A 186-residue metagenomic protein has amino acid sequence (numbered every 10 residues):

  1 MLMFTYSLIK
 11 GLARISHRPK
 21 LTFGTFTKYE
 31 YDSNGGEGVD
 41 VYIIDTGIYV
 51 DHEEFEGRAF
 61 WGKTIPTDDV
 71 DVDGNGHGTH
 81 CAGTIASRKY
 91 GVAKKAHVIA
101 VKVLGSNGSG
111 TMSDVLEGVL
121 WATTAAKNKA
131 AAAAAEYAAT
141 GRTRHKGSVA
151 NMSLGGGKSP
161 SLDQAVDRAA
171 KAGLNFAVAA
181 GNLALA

Functional and structural regions predicted by a protein language model:
M1-R14, G155, G181: Autoinhibitory propeptides
S7, F26-W61, D68-L120, N128-A131 (+3 more regions): Subtilisin-like serine protease catalytic core
S16-P19, A59, K63, I85 (+1 more regions): Hydrophobic aliphatic residues
H17-K28: Short gly/ser/thr-rich secondary-structure transition/capping motifs
P19, G105, L154: Residues that line or immediately flank small-molecule/substrate-binding pockets and catalytic motifs
A132-A186: Catalytic-core segments of hydrolase enzymes
